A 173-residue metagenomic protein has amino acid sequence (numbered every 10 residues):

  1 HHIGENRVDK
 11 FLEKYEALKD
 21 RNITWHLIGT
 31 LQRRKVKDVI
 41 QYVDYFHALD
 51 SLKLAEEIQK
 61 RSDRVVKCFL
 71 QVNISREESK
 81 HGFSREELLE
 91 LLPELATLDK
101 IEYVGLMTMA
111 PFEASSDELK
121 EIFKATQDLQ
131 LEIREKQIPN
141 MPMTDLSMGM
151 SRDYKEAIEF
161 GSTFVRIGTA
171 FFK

Functional and structural regions predicted by a protein language model:
H1-L129, I133-R152, F160: Conserved alpha/beta-domain cores
G161-T163, G168: Active-site-proximal glycine-rich helix-loop-beta segment
F172-K173: A short, polar/charged loop-to-alpha-helix boundary motif
